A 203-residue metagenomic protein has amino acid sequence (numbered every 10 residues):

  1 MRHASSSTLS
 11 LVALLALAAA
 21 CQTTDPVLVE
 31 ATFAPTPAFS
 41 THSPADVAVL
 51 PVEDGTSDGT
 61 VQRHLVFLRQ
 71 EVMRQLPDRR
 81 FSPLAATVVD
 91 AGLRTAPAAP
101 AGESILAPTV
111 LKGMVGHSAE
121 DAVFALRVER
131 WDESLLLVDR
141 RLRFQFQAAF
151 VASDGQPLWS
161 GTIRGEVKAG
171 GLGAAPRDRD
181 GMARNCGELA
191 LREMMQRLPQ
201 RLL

Functional and structural regions predicted by a protein language model:
M1-C21: Sec-dependent bacterial lipoprotein signal peptides
S6, L14, R80, A85-T87 (+3 more regions): Generic secondary-structure microfeatures
C21-A45, M114-S118, R141, Q145 (+1 more regions): C-terminal/domain-edge helix-coil "capping" segments
D46, L50-A125, P157-S160, L189 (+1 more regions): N-terminal segment of the mature soluble domain
V52, R127-D132, R164-G165: Generic short beta-strand segments
L106-A107, R140-L142: Short, glycine/acidic-rich beta->alpha junctions
D121-V128, L142-F144: A short hydrophobic beta-strand element
E133-L137: Extracytoplasmic/secreted cell-surface and envelope-processing proteins
